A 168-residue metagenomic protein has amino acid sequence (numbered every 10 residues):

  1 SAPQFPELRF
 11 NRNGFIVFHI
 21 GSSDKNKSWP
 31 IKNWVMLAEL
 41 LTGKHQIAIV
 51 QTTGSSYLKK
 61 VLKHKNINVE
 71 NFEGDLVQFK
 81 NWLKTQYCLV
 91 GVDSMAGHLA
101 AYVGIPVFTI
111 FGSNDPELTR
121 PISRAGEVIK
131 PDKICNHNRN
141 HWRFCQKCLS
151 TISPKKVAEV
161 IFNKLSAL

Functional and structural regions predicted by a protein language model:
S1-K27, I31: Mid-sequence helix-capping/hinge segment at a functional interface
P6-L8, L58-K60, K80-W82, N136-N140: Short, solvent-exposed polar/charged micro-motifs at secondary-structure junctions
E7-N13, G43, F162-L168: Short, Lys/Arg-enriched, disordered terminal segments
I16, I47-V50, V69, I129 (+1 more regions): Hydrophobic beta-strand residues in large extracellular and virion-surface proteins
K25, S56-L58, P116-E117, C135: Flexible, glycine-rich phosphate/dinucleotide-binding loops and adjacent beta-alpha linkers at cofactor/substrate
N26, N71, Q146-L149: Pocket-edge positions in alpha/beta enzyme catalytic cores
I31-S113: Donor-binding and catalytic core of enzymes assembling or modifying cell-surface/extracellular glycoconjugates
A101-L168: Nucleotide-sugar donor-binding patch of glycosyltransferase catalytic domains
